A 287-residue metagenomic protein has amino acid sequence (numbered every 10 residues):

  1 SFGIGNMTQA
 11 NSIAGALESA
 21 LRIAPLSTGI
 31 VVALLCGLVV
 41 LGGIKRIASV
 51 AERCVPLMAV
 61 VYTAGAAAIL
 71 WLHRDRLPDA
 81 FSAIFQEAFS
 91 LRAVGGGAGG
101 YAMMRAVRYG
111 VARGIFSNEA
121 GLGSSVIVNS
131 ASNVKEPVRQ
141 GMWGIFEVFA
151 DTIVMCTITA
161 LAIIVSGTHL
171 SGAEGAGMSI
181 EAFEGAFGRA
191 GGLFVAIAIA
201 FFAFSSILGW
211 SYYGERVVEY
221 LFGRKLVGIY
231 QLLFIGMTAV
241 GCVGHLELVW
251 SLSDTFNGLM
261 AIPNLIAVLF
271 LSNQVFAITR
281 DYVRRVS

Functional and structural regions predicted by a protein language model:
S1-A10, T28-A33, G37, W71-D79 (+3 more regions): Hydrophobic, membrane-embedded alpha-helices of multi-pass small-molecule transporters
S1-I30, D79-M104, H169-F187, V218-L221 (+2 more regions): Inter-helical loop and helix-membrane interface segments of multi-pass membrane transporters/permeases
S1-I4, I30-L41, A59-L70, T157-S166 (+3 more regions): Hydrophobic core segments of alpha-helical transmembrane domains in multi-pass membrane transport and ion-translocation
S12-L17, A24-V32, C36-F85, V218 (+2 more regions): Membrane-interface loop-to-helix entry segments
G29, V134-A150, R224-L232: Membrane-interface alpha-helices at helix entry/exit sites of multi-pass transporters
G65-A83, L91, G95-A98, S130-S132 (+1 more regions): Extracellular/periplasmic helix-exit of transmembrane alpha-helices
S132, G144-F149, I199, F234 (+2 more regions): Transmembrane helix-bundle signature of multi-pass membrane transporters/permeases
T159-Y213: C-terminal structural cap/anchor segments
